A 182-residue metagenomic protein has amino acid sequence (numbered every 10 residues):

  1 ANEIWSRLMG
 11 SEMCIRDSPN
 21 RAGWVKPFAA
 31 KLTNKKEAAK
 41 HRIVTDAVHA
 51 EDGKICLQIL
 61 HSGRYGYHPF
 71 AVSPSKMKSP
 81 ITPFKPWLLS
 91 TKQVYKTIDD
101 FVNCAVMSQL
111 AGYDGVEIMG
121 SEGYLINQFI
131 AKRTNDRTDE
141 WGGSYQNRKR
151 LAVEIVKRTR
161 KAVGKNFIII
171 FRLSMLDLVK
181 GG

Functional and structural regions predicted by a protein language model:
A1-G10, I15: Single conserved hydrophobic/aromatic residue that forms the stacking wall/gate of nucleotide- or nucleobase-binding
S11-G182: Flavin-dependent oxidoreductase catalytic cores
